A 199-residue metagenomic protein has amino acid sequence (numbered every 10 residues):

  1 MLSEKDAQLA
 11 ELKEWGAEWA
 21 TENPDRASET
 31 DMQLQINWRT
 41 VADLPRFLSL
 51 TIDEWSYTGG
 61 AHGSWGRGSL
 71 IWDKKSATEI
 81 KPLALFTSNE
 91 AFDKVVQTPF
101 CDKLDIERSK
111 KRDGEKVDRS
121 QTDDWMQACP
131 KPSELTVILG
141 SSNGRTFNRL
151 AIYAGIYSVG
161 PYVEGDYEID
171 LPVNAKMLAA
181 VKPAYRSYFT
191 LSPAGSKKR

Functional and structural regions predicted by a protein language model:
M1-E54, F147-R149, Y153-V159, D166-K198: Active-site acidic/histidine clusters and adjacent loop/turn architecture that either coordinate catalytic ions
R26, K103, E107-K111, P132-S133 (+2 more regions): Short secondary-structure junctions and interdomain/linker hinges
R39, S69-I71, S142: Short, surface-exposed charged micro-motifs
S56, S76-T78, S158: Short loop/turn segments at secondary-structure transitions that flank enzyme active sites
T58-G63: Short consensus segments that form the blades of beta-propeller domains, in both extracellular/periplasmic
S69-P130: Short helix-loop boundary/capping segments
D124-Y162, D170: Domain-length functional cores that host ligand/cofactor binding and catalytic or interaction surfaces in mature
